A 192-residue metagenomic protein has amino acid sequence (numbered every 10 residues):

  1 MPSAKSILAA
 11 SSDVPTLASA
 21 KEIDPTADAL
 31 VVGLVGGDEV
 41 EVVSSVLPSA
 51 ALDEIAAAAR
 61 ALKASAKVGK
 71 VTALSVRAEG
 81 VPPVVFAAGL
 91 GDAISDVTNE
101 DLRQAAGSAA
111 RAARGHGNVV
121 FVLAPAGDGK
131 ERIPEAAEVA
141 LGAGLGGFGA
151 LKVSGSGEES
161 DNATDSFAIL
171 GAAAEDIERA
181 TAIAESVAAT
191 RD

Functional and structural regions predicted by a protein language model:
M1-D192: Glycine-/small-residue-enriched capping loops at alpha/beta junctions
